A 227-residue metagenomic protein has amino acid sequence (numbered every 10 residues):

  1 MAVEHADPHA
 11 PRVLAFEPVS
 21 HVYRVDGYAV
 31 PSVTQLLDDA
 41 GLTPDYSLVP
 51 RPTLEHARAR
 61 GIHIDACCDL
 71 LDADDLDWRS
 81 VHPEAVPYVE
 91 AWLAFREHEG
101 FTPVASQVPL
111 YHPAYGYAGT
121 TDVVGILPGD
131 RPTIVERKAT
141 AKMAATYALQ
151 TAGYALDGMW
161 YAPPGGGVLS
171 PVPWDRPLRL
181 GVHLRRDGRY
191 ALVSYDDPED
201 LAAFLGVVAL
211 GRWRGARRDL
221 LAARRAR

Functional and structural regions predicted by a protein language model:
M1-A118: Metal-dependent nuclease catalytic cores that hydrolyze phosphodiester bonds in DNA/RNA, characterized by
D65, G119-A141, Y154: Conserved catalytic cores of phosphodiester-cleaving nucleases, focusing on short active-site segments
Y111, I126, V182-L184: A generic structural motif
Y115-A118, G129-P132, W174, G188: Coil-to-beta-strand transition motifs
G116, K142-L149: Active-site-adjacent loop/helix micro-motif of nuclease/hydrolase catalytic cores
L149-M159: Short, charged, amphipathic alpha-helix that recurs within catalytic cores of restriction-modification and other
G158-R227: Metal-dependent nuclease catalytic regions and adjoining charged, substrate-binding loops involved in nucleic-acid end
